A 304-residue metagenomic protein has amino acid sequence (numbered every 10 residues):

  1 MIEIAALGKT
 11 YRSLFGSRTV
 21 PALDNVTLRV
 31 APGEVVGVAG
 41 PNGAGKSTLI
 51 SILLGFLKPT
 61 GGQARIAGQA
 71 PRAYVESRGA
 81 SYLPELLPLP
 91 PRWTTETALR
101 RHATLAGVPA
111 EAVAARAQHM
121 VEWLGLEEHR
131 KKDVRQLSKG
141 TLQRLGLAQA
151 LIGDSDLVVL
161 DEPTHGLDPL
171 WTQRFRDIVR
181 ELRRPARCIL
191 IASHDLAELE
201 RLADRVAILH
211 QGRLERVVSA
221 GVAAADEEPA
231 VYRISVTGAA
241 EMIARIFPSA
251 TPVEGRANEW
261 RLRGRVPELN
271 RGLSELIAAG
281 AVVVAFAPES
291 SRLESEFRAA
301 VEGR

Functional and structural regions predicted by a protein language model:
M1-I4, K9-N25: A short, flexible loop at the N-terminus of ABC-type nucleotide-binding domains that lies
V36-P41: The feature captures the beta-strand-to-loop junction immediately N-terminal to the Walker
G62-R78: Conserved ABC transporter NBD signature motif
R100, T104, E111-H129: Conserved ABC ATPase "signature" region
V158-E162: Catalytic Walker B motif of ABC-type/P-loop ATPase nucleotide-binding domains
R176-R263: ABC transporter nucleotide-binding domain
R265-R304: C-terminal coupling/interaction segments
